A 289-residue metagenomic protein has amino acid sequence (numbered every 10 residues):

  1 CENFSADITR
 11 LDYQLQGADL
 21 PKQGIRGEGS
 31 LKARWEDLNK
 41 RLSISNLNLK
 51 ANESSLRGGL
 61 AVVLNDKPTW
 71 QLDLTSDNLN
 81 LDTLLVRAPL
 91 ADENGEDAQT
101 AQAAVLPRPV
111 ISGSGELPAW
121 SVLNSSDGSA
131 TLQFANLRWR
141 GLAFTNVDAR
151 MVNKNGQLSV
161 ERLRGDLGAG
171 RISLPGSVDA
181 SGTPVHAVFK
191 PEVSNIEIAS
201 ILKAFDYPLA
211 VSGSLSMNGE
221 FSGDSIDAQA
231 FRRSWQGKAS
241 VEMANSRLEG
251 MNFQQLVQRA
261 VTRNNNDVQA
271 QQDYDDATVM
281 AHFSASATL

Functional and structural regions predicted by a protein language model:
E2-F4, L11-L49, E96-E192, S214-L289: Solvent-exposed beta-strand/coil patches in large extracellular/periplasmic or lumenal scaffold regions
R10-L11, L81-L85, I198-L202, L248-N252: Outer-membrane beta-barrel proteins
S45-N46, D206-P208: Beta-strand-rich interaction surfaces with strong enrichment in secreted/lumenal proteins
L47, G59-A61: A structural feature that tracks compact, well-ordered secondary-structure segments with a strong bias toward
A51-S54: Internal alpha-helical scaffold/solenoid segments in large eukaryotic proteins
V62, K67-L84, Q229-F231: Flexible beta-edge/linker motif
A88-N94: Terminal amphipathic helices with adjacent charged low-complexity linkers/tails
V211: Conserved catalytic/acceptor-binding region of the Class I
